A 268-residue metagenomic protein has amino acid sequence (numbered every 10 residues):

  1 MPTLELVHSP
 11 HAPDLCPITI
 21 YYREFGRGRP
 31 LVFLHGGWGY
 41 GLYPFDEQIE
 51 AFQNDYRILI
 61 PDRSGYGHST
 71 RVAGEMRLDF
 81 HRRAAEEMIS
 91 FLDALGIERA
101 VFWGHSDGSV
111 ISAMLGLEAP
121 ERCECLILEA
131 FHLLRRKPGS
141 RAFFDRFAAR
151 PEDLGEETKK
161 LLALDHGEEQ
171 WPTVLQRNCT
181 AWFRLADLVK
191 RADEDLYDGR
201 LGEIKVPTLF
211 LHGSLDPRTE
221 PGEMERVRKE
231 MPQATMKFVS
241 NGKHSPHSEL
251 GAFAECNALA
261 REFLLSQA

Functional and structural regions predicted by a protein language model:
D14-R71: Conserved HGGG/HGGXW glycine-rich cap/lid loop of the alpha/beta-hydrolase fold
D46, I60-W103: Active-site loop/oxyanion-hole signature of alpha/beta-hydrolase fold enzymes
V110-E118, C123-G155: Flexible "cap/lid" loop of the alpha/beta hydrolase fold
T180-R200: Active-site nucleophile elbow and catalytic-triad environment of alpha/beta-hydrolase enzymes
Y197, V206, E220-K229: Short alpha-helix in the alpha/beta-hydrolase fold that links the catalytic acid
I204, F210-H212: Short beta-strand/loop motif that positions the catalytic acidic residue of the alpha/beta-hydrolase fold
L215-T219: Acidic catalytic loop of the alpha/beta-hydrolase fold
G242-N257: Catalytic histidine-centered segment of alpha/beta-hydrolase-like enzymes
